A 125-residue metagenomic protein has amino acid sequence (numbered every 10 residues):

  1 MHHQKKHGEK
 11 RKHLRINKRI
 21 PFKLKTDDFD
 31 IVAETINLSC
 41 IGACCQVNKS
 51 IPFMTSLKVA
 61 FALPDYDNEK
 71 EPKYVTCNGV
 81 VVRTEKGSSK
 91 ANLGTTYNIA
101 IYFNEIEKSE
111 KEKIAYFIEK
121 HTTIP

Functional and structural regions predicted by a protein language model:
M1-L38, Q46-N48, A115-P125: N-terminal helix initiation/capping motif
N17, K70-N78: Short coil-to-beta-strand transition motifs
I36, V80-V82: Conserved positions in beta-strands of structured domains
C40, T84-K90: Short, conserved beta-turn/loop elements at beta-strand boundaries and strand-helix junctions
S50, A62-D67: Short, charged beta-turn/beta-strand-edge "cap" motif at the junction between a beta-strand and an adjacent loop
S89-P125: C-terminal output/interaction extensions
